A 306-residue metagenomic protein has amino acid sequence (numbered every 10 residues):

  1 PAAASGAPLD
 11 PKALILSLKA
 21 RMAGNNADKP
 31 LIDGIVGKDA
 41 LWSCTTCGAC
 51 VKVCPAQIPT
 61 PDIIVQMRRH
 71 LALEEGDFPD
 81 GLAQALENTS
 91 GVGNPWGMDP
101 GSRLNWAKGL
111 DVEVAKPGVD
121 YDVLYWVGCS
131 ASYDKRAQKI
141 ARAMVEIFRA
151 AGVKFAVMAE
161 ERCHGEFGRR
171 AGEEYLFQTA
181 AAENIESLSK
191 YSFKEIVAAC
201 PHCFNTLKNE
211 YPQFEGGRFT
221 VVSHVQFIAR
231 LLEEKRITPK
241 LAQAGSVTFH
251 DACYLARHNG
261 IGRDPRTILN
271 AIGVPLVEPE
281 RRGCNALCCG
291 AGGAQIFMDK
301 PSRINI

Functional and structural regions predicted by a protein language model:
P1, S5, A49-P59, H258 (+1 more regions): Short functional micro-motifs and their immediate structural scaffolds
A7-P11, M22, N26-A27, A229-I306: Redox cofactor-anchoring modules in respiratory/redox and cofactor-processing assemblies
L9-Y211, E215, L231: Iron-sulfur-cluster electron-transfer modules
G128-C129, A199-C200, H224-V225, A252 (+1 more regions): Fold-independent oxyanion-binding glycine-rich loops and adjacent beta-strand/coil segments at enzyme active sites
A159, V225, E280: Residues at the C-termini of beta-strands that transition into short coil/loop
P212-F219, R236: Short helix-capping segments at alpha-helix termini
F219-I228: Conserved beta-strand -> loop -> alpha-helix junction used to position metal-binding or nucleic-acid-contacting
